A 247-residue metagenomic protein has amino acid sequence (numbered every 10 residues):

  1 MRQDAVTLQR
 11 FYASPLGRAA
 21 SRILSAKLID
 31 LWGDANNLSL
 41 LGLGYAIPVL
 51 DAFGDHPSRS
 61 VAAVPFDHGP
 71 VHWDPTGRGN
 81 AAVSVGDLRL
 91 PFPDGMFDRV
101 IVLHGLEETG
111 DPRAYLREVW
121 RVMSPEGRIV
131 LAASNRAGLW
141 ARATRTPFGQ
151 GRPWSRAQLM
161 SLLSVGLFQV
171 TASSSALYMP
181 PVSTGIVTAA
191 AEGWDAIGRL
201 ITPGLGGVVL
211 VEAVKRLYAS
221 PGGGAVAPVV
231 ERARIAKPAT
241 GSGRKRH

Functional and structural regions predicted by a protein language model:
M1-D34: Class I SAM-dependent methyltransferase Rossmann-like catalytic core, especially the SAM/SAH-binding loop
A26, D30-L90: Class I SAM-dependent methyltransferase SAM/SAH-binding core
L88-V100: A short acidic, Gly/Pro-enriched loop at the edge of an enzyme's catalytic core that lines a small-molecule cofactor
R113-R128: A short glycine-rich, Lys/Arg-flanked "PGG" loop and its adjoining helix->strand segment in the class I
A133-Q150: Short, glycine-/aromatic-enriched active-site segment of Class I SAM-dependent methyltransferases
G149-S173: Short alpha-helix
T171-A196, G204-G206: Conserved catalytic loop of SAM-dependent methyltransferase domains
D195-H247: C-terminal lobe and adjacent flexible extensions of AdoMet/dcAdoMet transferase-like proteins
